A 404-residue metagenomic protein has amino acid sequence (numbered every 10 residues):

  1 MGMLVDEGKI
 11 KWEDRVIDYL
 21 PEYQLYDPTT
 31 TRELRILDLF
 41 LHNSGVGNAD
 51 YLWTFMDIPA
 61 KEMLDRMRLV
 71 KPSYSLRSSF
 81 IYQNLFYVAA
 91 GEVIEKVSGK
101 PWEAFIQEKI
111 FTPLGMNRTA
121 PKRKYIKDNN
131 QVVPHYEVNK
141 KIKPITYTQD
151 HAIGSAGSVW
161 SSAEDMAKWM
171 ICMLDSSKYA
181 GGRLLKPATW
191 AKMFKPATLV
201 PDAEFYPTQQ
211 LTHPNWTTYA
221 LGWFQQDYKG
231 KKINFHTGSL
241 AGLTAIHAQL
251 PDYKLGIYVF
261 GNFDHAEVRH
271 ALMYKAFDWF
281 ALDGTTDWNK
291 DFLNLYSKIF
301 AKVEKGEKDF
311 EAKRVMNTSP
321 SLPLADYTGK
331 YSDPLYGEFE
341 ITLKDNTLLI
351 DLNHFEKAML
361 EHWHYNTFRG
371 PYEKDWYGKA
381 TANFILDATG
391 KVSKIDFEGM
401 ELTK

Functional and structural regions predicted by a protein language model:
M3-G47, R68-K71, E92, K96-P134 (+2 more regions): Active-site helix/loop module of the DD-peptidase/beta-lactamase fold, centered on the serine-lysine SxxK catalytic
K11, D27-E33, Y74, I126-D128 (+6 more regions): Extracellular/periplasmic catalytic domains that process cell-envelope and extracellular macromolecules
Q24-D27, A49-T54, S75-S79, E92-K96 (+3 more regions): Second-shell loop/turn segments in exported
R35, L85-F86: Mid-domain, small-residue-enriched loop/turn segments at the edges of structured enzyme/sensor domains
K61-S73, E137-H151, D227: The feature captures the short pre-catalytic strand/loop hairpin that immediately precedes and shapes the active-site
E95-P101, Q107-E108, T112, P144-K404: Catalytic loop of the DD-peptidase/beta-lactamase superfamily, centered on the K-T-G motif and neighboring
